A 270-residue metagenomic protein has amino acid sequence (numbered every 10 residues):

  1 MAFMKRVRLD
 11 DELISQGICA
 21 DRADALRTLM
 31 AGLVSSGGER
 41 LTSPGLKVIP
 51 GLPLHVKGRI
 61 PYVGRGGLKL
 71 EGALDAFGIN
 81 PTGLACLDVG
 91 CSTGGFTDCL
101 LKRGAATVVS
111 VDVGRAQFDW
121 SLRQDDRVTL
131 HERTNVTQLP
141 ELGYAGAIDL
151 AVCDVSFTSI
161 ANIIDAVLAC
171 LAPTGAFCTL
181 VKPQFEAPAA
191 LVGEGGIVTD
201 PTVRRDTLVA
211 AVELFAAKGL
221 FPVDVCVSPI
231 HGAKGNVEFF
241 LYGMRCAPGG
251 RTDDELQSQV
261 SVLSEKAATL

Functional and structural regions predicted by a protein language model:
A2-L52, A85-C86: A basic, amphipathic helix-loop patch mediating RNA/tRNA/ribosome contacts
R65-L84: Conserved alpha-helix/loop element of class I SAM-dependent methyltransferases that forms part of the SAM/SAH-binding
T82-S92: Conserved class I S-adenosyl-L-methionine
T93-G104: Conserved SAM-binding loop of SAM-dependent methyltransferases across substrates and taxa, primarily the Class I
V109-T158, N162: S-adenosyl-L-methionine
A161-C178: A short glycine-rich, Lys/Arg-flanked "PGG" loop and its adjoining helix->strand segment in the class I
P183-D200: Short, glycine-/aromatic-enriched active-site segment of Class I SAM-dependent methyltransferases
V237, M244-L270: Flexible, glycine-/basic-rich loop-and-beta segments that form/coincide with the SAM-dependent methyltransferase
